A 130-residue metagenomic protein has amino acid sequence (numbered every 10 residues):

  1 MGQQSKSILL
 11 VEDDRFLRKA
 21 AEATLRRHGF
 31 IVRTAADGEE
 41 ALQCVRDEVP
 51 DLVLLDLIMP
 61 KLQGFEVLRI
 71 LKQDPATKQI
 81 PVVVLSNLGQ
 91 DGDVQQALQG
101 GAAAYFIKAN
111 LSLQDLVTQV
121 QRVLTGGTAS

Functional and structural regions predicted by a protein language model:
M1-S7, Q114-S130: Non-catalytic signal-transmission and effector/linker regions of two-component phosphorelay proteins
E12: Conserved acidic carboxylate
R15-R33: Two-component/phosphorelay signaling modules centered on CheY-like receiver
T34-L52: Acidic, metal-coordinating helix/loop segments flanking the phosphotransfer/catalytic sites of two-component signaling
D37-E40, Q63-R69: Acidic catalytic/metal-coordinating carboxylates
D56, S86: Active-site residues of response regulator receiver
M59: Receiver (REC) domain active-site loop signature in two-component systems and cognate sites in sensor histidine kinases
